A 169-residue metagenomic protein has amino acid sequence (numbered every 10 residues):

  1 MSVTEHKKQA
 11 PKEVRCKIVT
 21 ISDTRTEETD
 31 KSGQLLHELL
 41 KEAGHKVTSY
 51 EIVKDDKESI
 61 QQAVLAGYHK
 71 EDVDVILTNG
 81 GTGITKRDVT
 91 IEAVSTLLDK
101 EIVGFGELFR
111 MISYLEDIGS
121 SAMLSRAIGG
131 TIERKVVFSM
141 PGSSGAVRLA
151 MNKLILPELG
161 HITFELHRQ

Functional and structural regions predicted by a protein language model:
M1-Q169: Non-catalytic beta/alpha edge segments that cap or flank active sites
